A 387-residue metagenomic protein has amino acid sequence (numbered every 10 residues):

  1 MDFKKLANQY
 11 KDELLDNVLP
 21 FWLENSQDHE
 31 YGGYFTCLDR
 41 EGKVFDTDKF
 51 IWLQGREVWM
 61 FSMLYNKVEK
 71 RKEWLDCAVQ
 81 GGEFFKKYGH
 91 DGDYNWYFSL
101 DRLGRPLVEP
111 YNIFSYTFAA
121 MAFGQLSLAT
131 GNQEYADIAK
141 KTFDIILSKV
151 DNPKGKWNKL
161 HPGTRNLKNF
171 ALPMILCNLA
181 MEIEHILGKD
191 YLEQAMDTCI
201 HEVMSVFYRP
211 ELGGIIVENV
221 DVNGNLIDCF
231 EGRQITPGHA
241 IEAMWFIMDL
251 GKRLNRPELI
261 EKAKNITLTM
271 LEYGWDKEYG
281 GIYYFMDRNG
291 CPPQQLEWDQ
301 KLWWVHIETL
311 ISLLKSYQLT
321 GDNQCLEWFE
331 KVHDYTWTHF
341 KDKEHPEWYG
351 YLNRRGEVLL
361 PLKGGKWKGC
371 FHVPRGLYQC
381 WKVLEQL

Functional and structural regions predicted by a protein language model:
M1-L387: Glycan-recognition and catalytic cores of secretory/periplasmic carbohydrate-active enzymes
